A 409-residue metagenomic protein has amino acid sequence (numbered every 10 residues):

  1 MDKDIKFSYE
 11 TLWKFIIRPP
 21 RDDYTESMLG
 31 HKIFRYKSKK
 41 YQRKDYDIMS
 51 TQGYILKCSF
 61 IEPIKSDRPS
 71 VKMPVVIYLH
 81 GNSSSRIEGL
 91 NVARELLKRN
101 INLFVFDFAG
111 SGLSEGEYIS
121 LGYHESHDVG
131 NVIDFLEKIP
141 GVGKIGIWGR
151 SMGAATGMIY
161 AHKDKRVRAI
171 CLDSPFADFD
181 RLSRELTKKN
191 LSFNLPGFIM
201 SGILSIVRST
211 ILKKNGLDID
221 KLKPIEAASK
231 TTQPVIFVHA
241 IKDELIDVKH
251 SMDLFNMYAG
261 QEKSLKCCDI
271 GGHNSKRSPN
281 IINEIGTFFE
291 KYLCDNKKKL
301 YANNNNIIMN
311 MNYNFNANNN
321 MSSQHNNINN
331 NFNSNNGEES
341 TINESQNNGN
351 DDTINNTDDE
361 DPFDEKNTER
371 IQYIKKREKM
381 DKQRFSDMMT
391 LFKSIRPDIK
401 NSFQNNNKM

Functional and structural regions predicted by a protein language model:
M1-M49, M389: An N-terminal hydrophobic leader/cap segment in hydrolases
N82-R94: The serine-hydrolase catalytic nucleophile loop
L96-E115: Conserved alpha/beta-hydrolase
S120-P140: Alpha/beta-hydrolase active-site loop
H162-L217, E226: Hydrolase active-site cap/lid region
T231, F237-H239, D243: Short beta-strand/loop motif that positions the catalytic acidic residue of the alpha/beta-hydrolase fold
Y258-H273: Catalytic histidine neighborhood in serine/cysteine hydrolases with alpha/beta-hydrolase-type architecture
G271-I282: Catalytic histidine-centered segment of alpha/beta-hydrolase-like enzymes
